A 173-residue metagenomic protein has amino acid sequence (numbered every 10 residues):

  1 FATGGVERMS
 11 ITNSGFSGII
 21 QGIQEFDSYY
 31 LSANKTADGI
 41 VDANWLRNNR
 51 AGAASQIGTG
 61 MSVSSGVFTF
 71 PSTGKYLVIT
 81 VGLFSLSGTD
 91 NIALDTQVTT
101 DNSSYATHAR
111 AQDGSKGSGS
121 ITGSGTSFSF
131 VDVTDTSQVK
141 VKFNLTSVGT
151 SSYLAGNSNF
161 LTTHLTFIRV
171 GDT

Functional and structural regions predicted by a protein language model:
F1, T96-V98: Short aromatic-centered micro-motifs
F1-G22: Beta-strand-rich receptor-binding modules of extracellular spikes/adhesins
G4, P71-T73, T134: A short, compositionally biased micro-patch
G5, N102-Y105: Residue-level signal for glycine
I11, H108-A111: Short hydrophobic alpha-helix segments
S17-N91, V98-T100, A111-G114, Y153-T173: Terminal (often C-terminal
K116-K140: Short, surface-exposed tryptophan/glycine-enriched loops that mediate extracellular molecular recognition
F143-T150: Short beta-strand-plus-loop segments that form exposed binding edges in beta-rich domains
